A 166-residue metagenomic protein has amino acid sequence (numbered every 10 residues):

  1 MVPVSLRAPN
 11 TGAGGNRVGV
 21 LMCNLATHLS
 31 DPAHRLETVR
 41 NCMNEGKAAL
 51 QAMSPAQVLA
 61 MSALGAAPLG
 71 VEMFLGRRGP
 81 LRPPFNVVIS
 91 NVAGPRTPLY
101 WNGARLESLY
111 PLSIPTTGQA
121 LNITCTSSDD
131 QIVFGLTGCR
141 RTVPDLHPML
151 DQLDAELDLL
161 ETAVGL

Functional and structural regions predicted by a protein language model:
M1-A13: Small-residue-rich loop/turn and linker elements
S5-R7, N24-S30, S128, T137-R141: Solvent-exposed residues in well-ordered beta-strands and their adjoining turns, especially edge/terminal strands
P9-T11, L75-G79, L112-S113, T124: Short proline/glycine-enriched turn/loop segments at secondary-structure junctions
G12-P95: Helical lid/core segments from catalytic subdomains that handle acyl or acyl-like groups
A48, A155-L166: Flexible helix-coil linker/hinge segments at domain or subdomain boundaries
P83-D158: Low-complexity, glycine/alanine/valine/leucine- and proline-rich hydrophobic stretches
